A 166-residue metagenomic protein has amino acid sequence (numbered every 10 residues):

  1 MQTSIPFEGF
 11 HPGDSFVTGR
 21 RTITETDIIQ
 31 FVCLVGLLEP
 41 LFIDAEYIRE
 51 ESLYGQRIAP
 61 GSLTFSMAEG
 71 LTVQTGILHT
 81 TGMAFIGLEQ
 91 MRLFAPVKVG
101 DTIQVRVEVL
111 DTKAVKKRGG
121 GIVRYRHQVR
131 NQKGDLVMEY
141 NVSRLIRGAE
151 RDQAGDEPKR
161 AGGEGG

Functional and structural regions predicted by a protein language model:
M1-G87, R151-G166: Hot-dog-fold acyl-thioester-processing enzymes
Q2-H11, L93-G166: HotDog/MaoC-like acyl-thioester-processing domains
Q90: Short acidic loop-to-helix transition motifs that present clustered carboxylates
